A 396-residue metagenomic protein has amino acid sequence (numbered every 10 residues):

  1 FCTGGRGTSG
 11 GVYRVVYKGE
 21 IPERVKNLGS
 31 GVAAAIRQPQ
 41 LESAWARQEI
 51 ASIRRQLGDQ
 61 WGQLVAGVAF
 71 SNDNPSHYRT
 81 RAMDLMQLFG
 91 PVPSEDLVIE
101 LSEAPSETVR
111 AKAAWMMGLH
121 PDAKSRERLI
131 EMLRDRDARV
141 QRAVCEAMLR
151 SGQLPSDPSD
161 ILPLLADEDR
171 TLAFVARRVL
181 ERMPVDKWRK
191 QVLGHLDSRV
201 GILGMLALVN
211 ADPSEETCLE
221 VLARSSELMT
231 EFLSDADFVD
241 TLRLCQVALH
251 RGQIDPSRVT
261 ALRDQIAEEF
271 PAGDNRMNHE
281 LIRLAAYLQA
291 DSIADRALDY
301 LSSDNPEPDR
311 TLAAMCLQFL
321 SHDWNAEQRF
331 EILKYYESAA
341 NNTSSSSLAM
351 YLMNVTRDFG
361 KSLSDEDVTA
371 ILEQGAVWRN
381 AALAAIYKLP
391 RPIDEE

Functional and structural regions predicted by a protein language model:
C2-G11, V15-E396: Long, ordered, helix-rich scaffold segments
